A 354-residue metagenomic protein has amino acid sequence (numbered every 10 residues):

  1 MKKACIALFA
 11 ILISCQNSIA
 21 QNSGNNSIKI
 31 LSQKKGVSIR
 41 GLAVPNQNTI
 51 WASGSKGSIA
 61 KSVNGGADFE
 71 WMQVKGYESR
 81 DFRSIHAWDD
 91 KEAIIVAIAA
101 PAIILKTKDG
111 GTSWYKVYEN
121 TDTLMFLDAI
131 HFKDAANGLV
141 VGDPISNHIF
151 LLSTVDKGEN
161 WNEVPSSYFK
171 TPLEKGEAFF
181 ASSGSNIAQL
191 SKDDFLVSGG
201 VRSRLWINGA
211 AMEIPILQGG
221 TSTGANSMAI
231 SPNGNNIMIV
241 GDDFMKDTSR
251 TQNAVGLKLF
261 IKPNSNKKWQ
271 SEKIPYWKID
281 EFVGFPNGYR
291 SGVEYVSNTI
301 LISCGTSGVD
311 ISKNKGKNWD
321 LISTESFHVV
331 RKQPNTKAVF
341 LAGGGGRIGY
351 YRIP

Functional and structural regions predicted by a protein language model:
M1-S27: Bacterial Sec-dependent N-terminal signal peptides
Q21-P354: Residue-level hotspots at or immediately adjacent to binding/recognition sites across diverse folds
